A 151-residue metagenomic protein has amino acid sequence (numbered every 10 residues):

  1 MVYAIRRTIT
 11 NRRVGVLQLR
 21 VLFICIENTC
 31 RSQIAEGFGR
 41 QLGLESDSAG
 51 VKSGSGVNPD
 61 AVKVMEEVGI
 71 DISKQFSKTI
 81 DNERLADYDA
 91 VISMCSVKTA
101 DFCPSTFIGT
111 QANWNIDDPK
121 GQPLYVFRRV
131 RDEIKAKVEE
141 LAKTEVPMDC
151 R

Functional and structural regions predicted by a protein language model:
I9-N82: Conserved active-site segments centered on acidic
T29, S96-T99: Short glycine-rich anion-binding loops that position phosphate/pyrophosphate groups of nucleotides and phosphorylated
S48, S93, A112-N115: Structural signal for conserved beta-strand scaffold positions within catalytic alpha/beta enzyme cores
L85-D87: Alpha-helix C-terminal capping/helix-to-coil transition sites in glycosyltransferase folds
D89-V91: Conserved acidic residues
T99-R151: Phosphate-binding/catalytic loops
